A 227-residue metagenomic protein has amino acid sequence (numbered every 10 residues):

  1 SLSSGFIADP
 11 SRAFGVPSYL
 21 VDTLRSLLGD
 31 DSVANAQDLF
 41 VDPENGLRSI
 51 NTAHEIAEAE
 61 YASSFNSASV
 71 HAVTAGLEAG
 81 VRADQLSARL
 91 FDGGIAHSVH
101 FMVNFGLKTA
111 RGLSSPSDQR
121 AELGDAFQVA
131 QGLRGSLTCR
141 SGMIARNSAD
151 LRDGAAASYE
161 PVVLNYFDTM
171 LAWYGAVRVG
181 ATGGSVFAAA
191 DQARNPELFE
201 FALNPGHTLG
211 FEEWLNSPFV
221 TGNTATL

Functional and structural regions predicted by a protein language model:
S1-L227: Active-site neighborhoods and metal-handling regions in enzymes and metal-associated proteins
